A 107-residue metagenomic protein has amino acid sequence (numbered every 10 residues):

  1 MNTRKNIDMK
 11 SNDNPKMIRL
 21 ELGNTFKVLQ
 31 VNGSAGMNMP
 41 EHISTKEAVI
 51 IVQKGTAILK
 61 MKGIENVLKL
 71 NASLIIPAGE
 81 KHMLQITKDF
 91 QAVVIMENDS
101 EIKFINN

Functional and structural regions predicted by a protein language model:
M1-T25, K60: A short, N-terminal "cap"/entry segment at the start of jelly-roll beta-barrel domains of the cupin/DSBH fold
K27-S44: Conserved short histidine dyad/triad with adjacent acidic residue
N32, S44-I58: Short, conserved beta-strand element in jelly-roll/cupin
Q53-K54, L70, K88: A cytosolic small-molecule/anion-sensing beta-strand core signal
K60-I64, T87: Short strand-coil-strand connectors
G63-A78: Short acidic-glycine-tyrosine-enriched beta hairpin
A78-I102: Ligand-binding loop in jelly-roll beta-barrel domains
